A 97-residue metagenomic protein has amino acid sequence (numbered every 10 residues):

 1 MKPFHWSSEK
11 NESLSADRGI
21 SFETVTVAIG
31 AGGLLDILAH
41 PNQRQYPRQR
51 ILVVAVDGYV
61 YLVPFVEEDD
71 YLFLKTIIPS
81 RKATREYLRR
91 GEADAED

Functional and structural regions predicted by a protein language model:
M1-D97: Ribonuclease/tRNase effector modules and their secretory precursors
